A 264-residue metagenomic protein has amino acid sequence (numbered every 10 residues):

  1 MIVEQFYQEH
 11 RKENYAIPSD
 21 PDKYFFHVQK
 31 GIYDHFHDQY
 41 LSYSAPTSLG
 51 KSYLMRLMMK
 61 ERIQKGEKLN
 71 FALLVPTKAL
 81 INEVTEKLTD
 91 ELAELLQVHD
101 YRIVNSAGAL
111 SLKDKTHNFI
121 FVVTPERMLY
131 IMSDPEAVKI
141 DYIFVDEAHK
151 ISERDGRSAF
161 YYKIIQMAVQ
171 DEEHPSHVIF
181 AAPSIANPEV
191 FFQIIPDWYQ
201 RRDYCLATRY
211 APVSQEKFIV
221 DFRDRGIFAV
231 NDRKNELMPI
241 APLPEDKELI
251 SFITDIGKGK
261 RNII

Functional and structural regions predicted by a protein language model:
M1-I264: N-terminal helicase ATP-binding lobe
